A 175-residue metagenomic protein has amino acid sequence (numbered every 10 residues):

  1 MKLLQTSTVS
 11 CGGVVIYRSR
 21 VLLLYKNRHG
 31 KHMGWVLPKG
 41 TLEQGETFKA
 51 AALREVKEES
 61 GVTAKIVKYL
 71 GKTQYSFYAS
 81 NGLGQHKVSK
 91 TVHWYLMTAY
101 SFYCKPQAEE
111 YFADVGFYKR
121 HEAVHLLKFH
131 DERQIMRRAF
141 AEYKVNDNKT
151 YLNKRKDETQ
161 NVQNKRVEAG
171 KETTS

Functional and structural regions predicted by a protein language model:
M1-L37: N-terminal strand-loop-strand
G30-W35, V92, S101-S175: Nudix hydrolase/Nudix homology domain
G40-T41, V62, G82-Q85, E142-V145 (+1 more regions): Short, charged/polar low-complexity linear motifs in solvent-exposed/disordered segments
L42-Q134: Unchanged
